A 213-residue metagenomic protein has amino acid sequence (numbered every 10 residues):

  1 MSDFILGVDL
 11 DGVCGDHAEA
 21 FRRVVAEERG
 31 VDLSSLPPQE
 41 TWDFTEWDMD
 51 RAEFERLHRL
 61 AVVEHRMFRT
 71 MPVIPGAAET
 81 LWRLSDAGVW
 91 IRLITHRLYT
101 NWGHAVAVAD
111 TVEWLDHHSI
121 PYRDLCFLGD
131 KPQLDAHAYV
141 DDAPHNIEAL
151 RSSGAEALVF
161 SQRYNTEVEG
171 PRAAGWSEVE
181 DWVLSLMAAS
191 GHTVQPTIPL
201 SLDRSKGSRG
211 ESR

Functional and structural regions predicted by a protein language model:
M1-F54: Active-site neighborhood of HAD-like aspartate-dependent phosphohydrolases
P37-E40, R92-W102, V108-P132: A short, structured active-site edge motif that brings together acidic residues
W47-E64, V89-R92: Short, basic/glycine-rich phosphate-binding loops at helix/coil junctions that contact nucleotide phosphates
F68-P72, A77-V108: Substrate-recognition element of Asp-dependent hydrolases with the DxDx(T/V) motif
W82-D86, D116, R151: Anion (oxyanion) recognition and catalysis
W90-R92, A138, E156-L158: A structural signal for isolated positions on well-ordered beta-strands in alpha/beta enzyme cores
L125-R151: Conserved Lys-Pro-Asp/Glu-containing loop-to-beta segment of HAD-superfamily phosphomonoesterases, centered on
P144-R213: Asp-based, Mg2+/Mn2+-dependent phosphohydrolase catalytic module
